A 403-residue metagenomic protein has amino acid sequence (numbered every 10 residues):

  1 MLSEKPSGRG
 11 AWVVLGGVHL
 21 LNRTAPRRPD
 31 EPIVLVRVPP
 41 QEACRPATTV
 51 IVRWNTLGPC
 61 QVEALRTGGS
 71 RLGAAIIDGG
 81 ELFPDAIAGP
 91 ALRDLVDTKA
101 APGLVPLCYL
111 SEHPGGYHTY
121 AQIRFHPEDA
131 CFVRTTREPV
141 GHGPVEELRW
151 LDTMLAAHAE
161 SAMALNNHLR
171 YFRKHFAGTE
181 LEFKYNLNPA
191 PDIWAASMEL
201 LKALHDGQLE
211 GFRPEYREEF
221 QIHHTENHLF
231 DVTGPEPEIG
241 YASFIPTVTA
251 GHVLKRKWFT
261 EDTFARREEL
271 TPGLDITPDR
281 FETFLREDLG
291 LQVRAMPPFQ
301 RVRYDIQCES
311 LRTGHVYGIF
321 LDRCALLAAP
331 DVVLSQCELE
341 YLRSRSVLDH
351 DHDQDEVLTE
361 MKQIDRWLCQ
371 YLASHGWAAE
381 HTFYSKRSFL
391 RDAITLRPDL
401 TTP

Functional and structural regions predicted by a protein language model:
M1-P403: Phosphate-end processing signature that detects enzymes handling 5′-triphosphorylated RNA and polyphosphate
